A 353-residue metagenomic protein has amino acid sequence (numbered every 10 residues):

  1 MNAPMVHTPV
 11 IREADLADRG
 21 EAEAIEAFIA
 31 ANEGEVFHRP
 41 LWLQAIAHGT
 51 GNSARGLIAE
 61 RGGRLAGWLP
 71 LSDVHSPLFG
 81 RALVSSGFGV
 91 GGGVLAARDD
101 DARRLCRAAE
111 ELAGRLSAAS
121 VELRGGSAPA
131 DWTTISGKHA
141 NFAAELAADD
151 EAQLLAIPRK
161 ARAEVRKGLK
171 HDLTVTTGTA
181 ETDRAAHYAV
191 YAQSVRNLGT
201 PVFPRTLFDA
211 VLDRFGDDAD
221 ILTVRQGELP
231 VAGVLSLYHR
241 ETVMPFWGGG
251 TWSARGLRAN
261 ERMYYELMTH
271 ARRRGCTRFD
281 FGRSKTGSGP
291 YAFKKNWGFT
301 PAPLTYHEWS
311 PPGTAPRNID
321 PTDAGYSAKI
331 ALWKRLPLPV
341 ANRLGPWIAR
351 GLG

Functional and structural regions predicted by a protein language model:
N2-P9, D73, S127-Q153, T277-G353: Active-site/acyl-donor-binding loops of N-acyltransferases
V6-G62, L69-F79, G125-G256: A conserved beta-strand-loop-helix scaffold within acyl/acetyltransferase catalytic domains
N52-A54, R115-A118, R274-C276: Short, high-confidence coil segments that cap the C-terminus of an alpha-helix and link into the following beta-strand
I58-W68, L78, G89, A97-L112 (+1 more regions): Aromatic (often tryptophan-rich) hydrophobic motifs at membrane interfaces
V74-G91: Conserved acyl-donor/pantetheine-binding loop and adjacent beta-alpha core of acyl/acetyltransferases and related
V94: Active-site phosphate/ATP/adenylate-binding loop shared across adenylate-forming ligases
D100-A143: Non-catalytic accessory segments adjacent to catalytic cores
E122, T176, R278-F281: Short catalytic-loop micro-motif centered on adjacent basic/acidic residues
